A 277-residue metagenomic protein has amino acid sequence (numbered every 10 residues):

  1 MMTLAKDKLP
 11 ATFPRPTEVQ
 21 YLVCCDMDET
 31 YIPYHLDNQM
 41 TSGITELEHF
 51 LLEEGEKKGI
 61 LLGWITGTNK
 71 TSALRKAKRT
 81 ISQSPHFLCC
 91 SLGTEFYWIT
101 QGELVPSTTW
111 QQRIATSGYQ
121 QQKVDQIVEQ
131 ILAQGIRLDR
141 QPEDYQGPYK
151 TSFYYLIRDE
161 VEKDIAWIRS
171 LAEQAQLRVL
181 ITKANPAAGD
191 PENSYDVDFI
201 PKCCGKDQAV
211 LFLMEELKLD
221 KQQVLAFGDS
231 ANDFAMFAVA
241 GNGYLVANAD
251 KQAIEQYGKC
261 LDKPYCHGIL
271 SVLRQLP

Functional and structural regions predicted by a protein language model:
M1-M27, Y31-H35, E46-E53: Non-catalytic pre-domain segments flanking phosphatase-related domains
K6, F13, E18, I200-P277: Mg2+-dependent phosphoryl-transfer enzymes with acidic/Ser/Thr/Gly-rich catalytic loops
D7, G43-Q141: Active-site phosphate-binding/coordination module
Y21-V23, H86, V224: The start of beta-strands in P-loop NTPase/AAA+ ATPase cores
V23-E29, S91-G93, Y145, Y154: Short loop/turn segments at strand-loop or loop-helix junctions that form parts of catalytic or ligand-binding pockets
D28-Q39, V197-P201: Glycine-rich phosphate-binding "P-loop"
Y34-H35, A73-R75, I99-T100, M236 (+2 more regions): Short glycine-/acidic-enriched loop or helix-start segments at secondary-structure transitions that form or flank
I127-L225, A231-A235, V239: Conserved acidic, metal-coordinating active-site core of Asp-based, Mg2+-dependent phosphoryl-transfer enzymes
